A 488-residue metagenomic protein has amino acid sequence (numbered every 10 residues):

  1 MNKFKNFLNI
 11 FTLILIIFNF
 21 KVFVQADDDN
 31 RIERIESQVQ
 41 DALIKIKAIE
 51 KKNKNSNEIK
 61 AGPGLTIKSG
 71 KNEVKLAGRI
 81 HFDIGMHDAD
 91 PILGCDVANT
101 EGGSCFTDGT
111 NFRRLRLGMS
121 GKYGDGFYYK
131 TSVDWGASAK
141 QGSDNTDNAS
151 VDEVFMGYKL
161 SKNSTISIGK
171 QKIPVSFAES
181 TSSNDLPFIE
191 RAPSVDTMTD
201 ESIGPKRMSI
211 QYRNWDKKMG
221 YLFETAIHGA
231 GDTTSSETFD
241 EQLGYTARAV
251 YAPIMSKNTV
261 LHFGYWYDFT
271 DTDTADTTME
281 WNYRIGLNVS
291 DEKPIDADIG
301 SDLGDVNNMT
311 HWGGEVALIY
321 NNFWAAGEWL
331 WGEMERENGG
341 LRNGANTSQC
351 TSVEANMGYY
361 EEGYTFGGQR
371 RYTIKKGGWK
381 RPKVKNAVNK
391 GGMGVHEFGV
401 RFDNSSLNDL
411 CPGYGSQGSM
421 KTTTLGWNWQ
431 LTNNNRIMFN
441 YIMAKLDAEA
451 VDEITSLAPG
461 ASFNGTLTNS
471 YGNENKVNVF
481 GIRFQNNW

Functional and structural regions predicted by a protein language model:
F23-H81, D88-C95, F366, R370-K383 (+1 more regions): N-terminal periplasmic/intermembrane-space "pro-region" immediately following the signal or transit peptide
D29, Q40, D88-P91, G103-C105 (+4 more regions): Outer-membrane beta-barrel pore domains
I49-E58, G85-L115, G121-I166, S176-T181 (+9 more regions): Surface-exposed loop and membrane-interface regions of Gram-negative outer-membrane beta-barrel proteins
P63-L65, G78-I80, F112, L117-G121 (+8 more regions): Residues on the lipid-exposed face of transmembrane beta-strands in outer-membrane beta-barrel proteins
A77-G85, K130-D134, G169-Q171, E224-H228 (+5 more regions): Transmembrane beta-strands of outer-membrane beta-barrel proteins
C95-G103, K140-T146, K162-V250, I254-K257 (+1 more regions): Surface-exposed coil loops of outer-membrane beta-barrel proteins
F112, A149, P205, Q242-G244 (+4 more regions): Membrane-spanning beta-strands of outer-membrane beta-barrel proteins
D125-Y129, N163-I166, K218-F223, S256-N258 (+3 more regions): Repeated loop/turn-to-beta-strand initiation elements of outer-membrane beta-barrel proteins
